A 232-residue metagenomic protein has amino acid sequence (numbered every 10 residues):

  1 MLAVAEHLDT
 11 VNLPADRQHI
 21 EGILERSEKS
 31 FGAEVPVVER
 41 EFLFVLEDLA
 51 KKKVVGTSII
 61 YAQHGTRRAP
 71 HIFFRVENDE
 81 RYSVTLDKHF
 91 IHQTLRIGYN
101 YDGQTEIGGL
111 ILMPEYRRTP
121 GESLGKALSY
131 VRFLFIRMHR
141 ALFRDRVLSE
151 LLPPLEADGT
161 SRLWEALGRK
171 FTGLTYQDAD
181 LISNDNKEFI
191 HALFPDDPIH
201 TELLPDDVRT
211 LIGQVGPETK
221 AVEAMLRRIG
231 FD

Functional and structural regions predicted by a protein language model:
M1-Q18, R26-V35: Helix-loop element at the rim of GNAT/NAT acetyltransferase active sites that forms part of the acceptor-substrate
E39-E41: Long amphipathic N-terminal alpha/beta scaffold segment
L43-V45, K52-A62, E106: Conserved beta-strand in the GNAT
A62-G109, Q177-D178: Conserved acyl-donor/pantetheine-binding loop and adjacent beta-alpha core of acyl/acetyltransferases and related
F90, T94, L112, R118-I136: Conserved acetyl-CoA-binding loop-helix of GNAT-fold acetyltransferases
G103, G108-E115, D145-G159, L211-T219: Conserved beta-strand-loop-alpha-helix junction that forms the acyl-donor binding cleft
G125-V131, F135-F189: Loop-centered beta-sheet repeat module
F171, T175-D232: Long, charge-rich C-terminal accessory regions
